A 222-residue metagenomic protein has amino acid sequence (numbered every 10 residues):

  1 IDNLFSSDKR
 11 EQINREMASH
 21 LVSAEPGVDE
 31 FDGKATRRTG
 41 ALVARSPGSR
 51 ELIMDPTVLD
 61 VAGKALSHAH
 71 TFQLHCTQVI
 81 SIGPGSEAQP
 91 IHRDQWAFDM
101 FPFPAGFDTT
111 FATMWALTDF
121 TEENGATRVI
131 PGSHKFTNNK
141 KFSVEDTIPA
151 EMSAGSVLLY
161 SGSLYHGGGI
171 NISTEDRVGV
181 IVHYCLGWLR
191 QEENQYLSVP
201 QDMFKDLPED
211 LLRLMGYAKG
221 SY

Functional and structural regions predicted by a protein language model:
I1, W115, L158-Y160: Short hydrophobic-aromatic micro-motifs
D2-P102: Non-heme Fe(II)-dependent double-stranded beta-helix
R15, R38, R45, H75 (+4 more regions): Residues that flank catalytic or metal-binding motifs in active/ligand-binding sites
C76-V79, T113-W115, V180-Y184: A structural signal for short, well-ordered beta-strand segments
V79, D119-F120, S163-L164: Short Ser/Thr-interspersed hydrophobic loop/turn segments at strand-loop and sheet-helix junctions that line or gate
S86-E151, L189-V199: Catalytic core of non-heme Fe(II) oxygenases with the double-stranded beta-helix
F136-L159, S163-L164, G169-Y222: Conserved double-stranded beta-helix
